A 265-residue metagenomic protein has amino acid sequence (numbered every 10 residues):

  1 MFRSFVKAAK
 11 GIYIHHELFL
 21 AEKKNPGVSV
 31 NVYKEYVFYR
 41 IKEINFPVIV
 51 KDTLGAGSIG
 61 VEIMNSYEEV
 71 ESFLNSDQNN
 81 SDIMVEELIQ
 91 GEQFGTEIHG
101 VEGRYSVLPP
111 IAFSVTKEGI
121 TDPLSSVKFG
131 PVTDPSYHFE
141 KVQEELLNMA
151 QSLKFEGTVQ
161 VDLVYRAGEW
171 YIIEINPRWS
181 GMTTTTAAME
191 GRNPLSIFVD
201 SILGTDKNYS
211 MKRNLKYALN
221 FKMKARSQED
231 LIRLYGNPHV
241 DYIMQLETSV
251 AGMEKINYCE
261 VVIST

Functional and structural regions predicted by a protein language model:
M1: N-terminal glycine-rich "phosphate-gripper" loop used for MgATP/nucleotide binding and carboxylate activation
F5-Q90, E102, F129-N148: Active-site nucleotide/adenylate-binding loops and adjacent lid/helix of ATP-dependent enzymes
V37-R40, V199-T265: Peripheral (often C-terminal) accessory segments that flank ATP-dependent C-N-forming ligase machineries
I63, I98-G100, L163-Y165: Conserved hydrophobic "DFG−1" position in protein kinase catalytic cores
E87-K154, N176-I202, N220: ATP-dependent carboxylate/phosphate-activation module, predominantly the ATP-grasp catalytic core and closely related
G103-R104, Y165-E169: A glycine-centered beta-loop-beta connector
F155-A167: A short glycine-rich, hydrophobically flanked beta-strand micro-motif that places a catalytic Asp/Glu for divalent metal
I172-E174: Pre-DFG segment of protein kinase catalytic domains
